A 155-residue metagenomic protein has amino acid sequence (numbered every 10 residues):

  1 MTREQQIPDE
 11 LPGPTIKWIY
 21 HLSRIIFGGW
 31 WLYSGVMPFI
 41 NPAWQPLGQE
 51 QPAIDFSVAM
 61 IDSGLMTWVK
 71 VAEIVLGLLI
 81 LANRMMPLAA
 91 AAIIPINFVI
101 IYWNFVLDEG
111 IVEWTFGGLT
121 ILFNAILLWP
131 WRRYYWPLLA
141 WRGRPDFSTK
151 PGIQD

Functional and structural regions predicted by a protein language model:
M1-P42, A82-D155: Extended, low-polarity transmembrane helix blocks
Q5, P14-T15, I54, K70 (+1 more regions): Generic signal for short, ordered secondary-structure residues within or immediately flanking folded domains
F27-V69: Solvent-exposed, well-ordered loop and adjacent helix/strand elements within mature globular domains that form
M60, L81-A82: Alpha-helix C-terminal capping segments
I61-D62, K70, W129-Y134: General structural signal for secondary-structure boundaries
T67-L78, P95: Hydrophobic alpha-helical transmembrane segments
